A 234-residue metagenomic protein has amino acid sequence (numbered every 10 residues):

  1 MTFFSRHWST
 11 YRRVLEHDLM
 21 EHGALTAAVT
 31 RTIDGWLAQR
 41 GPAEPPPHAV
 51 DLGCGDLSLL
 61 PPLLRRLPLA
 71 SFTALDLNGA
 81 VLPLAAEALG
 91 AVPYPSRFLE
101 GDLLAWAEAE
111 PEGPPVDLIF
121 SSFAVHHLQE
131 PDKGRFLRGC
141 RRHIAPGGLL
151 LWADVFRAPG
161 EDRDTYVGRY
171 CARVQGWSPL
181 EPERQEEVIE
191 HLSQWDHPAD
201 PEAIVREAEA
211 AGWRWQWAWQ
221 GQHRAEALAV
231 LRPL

Functional and structural regions predicted by a protein language model:
M1-A43: Conserved class I S-adenosyl-L-methionine
V50, L57-W106: Class I SAM-dependent methyltransferase SAM/SAH-binding core
A105-G113: Short conserved loop adjoining the S-adenosyl-L-methionine
F120: A conserved beta-strand element that flanks and buttresses the S-adenosyl-L-methionine
F123-A124: Short catalytic micro-motifs in class I SAM-dependent methyltransferases
G134-P146: A short glycine-rich, Lys/Arg-flanked "PGG" loop and its adjoining helix->strand segment in the class I
A153-E207: C-terminal alpha-helical "lid/dimerization" subdomain adjacent to the S-adenosyl-L-methionine
A211-W213, W217-L234: Core SAM-dependent methyltransferase catalytic element
